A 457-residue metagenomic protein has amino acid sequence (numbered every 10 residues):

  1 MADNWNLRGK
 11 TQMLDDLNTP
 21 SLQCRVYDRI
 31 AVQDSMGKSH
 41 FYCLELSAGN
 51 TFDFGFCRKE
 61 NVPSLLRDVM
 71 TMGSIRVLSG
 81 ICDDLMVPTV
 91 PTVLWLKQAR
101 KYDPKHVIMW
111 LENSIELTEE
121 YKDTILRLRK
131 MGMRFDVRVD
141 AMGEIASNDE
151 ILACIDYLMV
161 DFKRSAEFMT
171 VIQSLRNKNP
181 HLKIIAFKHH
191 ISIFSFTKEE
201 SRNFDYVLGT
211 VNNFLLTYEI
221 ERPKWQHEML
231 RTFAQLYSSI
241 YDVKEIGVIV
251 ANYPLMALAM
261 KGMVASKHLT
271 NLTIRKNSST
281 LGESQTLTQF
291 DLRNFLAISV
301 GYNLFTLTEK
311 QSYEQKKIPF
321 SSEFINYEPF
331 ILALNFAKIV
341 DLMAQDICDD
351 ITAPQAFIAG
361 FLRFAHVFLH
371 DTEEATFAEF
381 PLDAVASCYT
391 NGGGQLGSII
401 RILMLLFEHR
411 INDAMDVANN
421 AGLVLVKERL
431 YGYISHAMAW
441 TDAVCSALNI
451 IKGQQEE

Functional and structural regions predicted by a protein language model:
N4-H106, N113-E119, E328, L332 (+1 more regions): Bacterial c-di-GMP phosphodiesterase EAL domain
K38, C82, A153-C154, E200-N203 (+1 more regions): Short loop/turn motifs at secondary-structure junctions
D68, M72-V77, R127, S174-L175 (+4 more regions): A generic secondary-structure signal
I75-R76, S147, I246: Generic recognition of flexible, low-complexity loop/linker segments
W95, E167, M256: Short phosphate-engaging motifs
K101-N213, T352-Q355: The catalytic core of metal-dependent phosphodiesterases that act on cyclic dinucleotides
F187-E457: Conserved alpha-helical "signature site" that marks functionally important helical segments or helix/loop junctions
